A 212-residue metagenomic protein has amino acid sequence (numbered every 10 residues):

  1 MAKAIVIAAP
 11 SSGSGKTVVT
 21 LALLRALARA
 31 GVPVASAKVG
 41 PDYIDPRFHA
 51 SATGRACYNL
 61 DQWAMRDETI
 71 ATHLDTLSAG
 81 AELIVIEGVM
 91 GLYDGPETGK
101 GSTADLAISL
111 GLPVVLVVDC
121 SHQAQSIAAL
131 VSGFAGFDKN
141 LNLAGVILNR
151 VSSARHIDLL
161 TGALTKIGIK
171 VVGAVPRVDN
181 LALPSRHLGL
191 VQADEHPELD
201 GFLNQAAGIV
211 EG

Functional and structural regions predicted by a protein language model:
A2-S14, V18-L110, V118-G145, A154-D158: ATP-dependent carboxylate-amine ligase catalytic core
Q125-G212: Internal gly/pro-rich beta-alpha loop/helix module that stabilizes soluble enzyme cofactors or their anionic handles
